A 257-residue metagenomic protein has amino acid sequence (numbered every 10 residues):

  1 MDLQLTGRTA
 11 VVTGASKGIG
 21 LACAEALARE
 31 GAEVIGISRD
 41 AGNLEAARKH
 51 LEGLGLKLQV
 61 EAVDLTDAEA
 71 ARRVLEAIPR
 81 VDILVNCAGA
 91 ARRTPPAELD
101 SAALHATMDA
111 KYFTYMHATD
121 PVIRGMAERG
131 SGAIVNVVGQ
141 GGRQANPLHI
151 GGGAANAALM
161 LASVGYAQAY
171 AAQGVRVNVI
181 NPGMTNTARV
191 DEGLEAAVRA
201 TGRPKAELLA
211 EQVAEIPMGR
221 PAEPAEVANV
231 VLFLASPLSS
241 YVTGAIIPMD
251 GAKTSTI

Functional and structural regions predicted by a protein language model:
T9, S16-G18: Conserved glycine-rich cofactor-binding loop
E30-A46: Conserved glycine-rich Rossmann-like NAD(P)H-binding loop of the short-chain dehydrogenase/reductase
A90, A97-H117, S131, V135 (+2 more regions): Catalytic Tyr-X3-Lys loop
T119-D120, V164: A short, exposed helix-loop element centered on a Lys and neighboring polar residues
R124, Q168-A169, S240: Alpha-helical segment proximal to the catalytic Tyr-Lys
V135-A172, M184-T185: Catalytic loop of short-chain dehydrogenase/reductase
Q144, V231-L232, L238, T243-I257: Short C-terminal tail/terminal secondary-structure segment of NAD(P)H-dependent dehydrogenase/reductase domains
A171, R176, V242-G244: Short, small/polar-rich loop/turn modules that mediate ligand/substrate recognition or access, typified
